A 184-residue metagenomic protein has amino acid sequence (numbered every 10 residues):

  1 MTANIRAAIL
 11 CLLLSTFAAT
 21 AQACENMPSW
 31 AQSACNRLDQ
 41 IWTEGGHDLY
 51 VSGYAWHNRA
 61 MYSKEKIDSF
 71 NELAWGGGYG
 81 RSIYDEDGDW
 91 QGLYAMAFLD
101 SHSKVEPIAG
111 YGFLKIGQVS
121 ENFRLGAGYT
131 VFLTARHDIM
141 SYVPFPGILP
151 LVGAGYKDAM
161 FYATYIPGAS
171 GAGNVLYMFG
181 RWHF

Functional and structural regions predicted by a protein language model:
Q22-I83: Short glycine/proline- and aromatic-enriched beta-strand/turn motifs that initiate or cap beta-hairpins
R37-G46, Y84-W90, I116-G126: Short loop/turn motifs that connect adjacent beta-strands in outer-membrane beta-barrel proteins
H47, L73-G77, Q91, V105-Y111 (+3 more regions): Hydrophobic, lipid-facing positions within transmembrane beta-strands of outer-membrane proteins
Y50-Y54, Y94-M96, G126-F132, Y162-I166: Transmembrane beta-strands of outer-membrane beta-barrel proteins
V51, G77-R81, A95, A109-K115 (+3 more regions): Residues on the lipid-exposed face of transmembrane beta-strands in outer-membrane beta-barrel proteins
A55-H57, A172-F184: Outer-membrane beta-barrel "beta-signal"
S69-N71, D87, A97-I108, V119 (+2 more regions): Solvent-exposed loop/turn segments connecting transmembrane beta-strands in outer-membrane beta-barrel proteins
D85-Q91, A154, D158-A163: Repeated loop/turn-to-beta-strand initiation elements of outer-membrane beta-barrel proteins
